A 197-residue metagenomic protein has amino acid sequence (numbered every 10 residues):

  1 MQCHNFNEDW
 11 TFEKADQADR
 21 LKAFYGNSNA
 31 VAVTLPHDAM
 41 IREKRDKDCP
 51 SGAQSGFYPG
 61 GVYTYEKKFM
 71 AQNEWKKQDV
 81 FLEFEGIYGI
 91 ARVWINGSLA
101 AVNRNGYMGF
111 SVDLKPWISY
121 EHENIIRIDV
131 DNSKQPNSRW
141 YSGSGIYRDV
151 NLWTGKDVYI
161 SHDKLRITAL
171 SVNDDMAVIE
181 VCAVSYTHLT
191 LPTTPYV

Functional and structural regions predicted by a protein language model:
H4-Q17, S55-G56, G60-D163: Accessory beta-strand-rich segments of carbohydrate-active enzymes
T11-K14, A23-M40: Predominantly extracellular/luminal regions of secreted and cell-surface proteins, especially disulfide-bonded
S51-F57, T168: Short, P/G- and charge-enriched loop/turn segments at secondary-structure junctions
N73, S185-Y186: Extracellular acidic, Ser/Thr/Pro-rich low-complexity tracts
Y159-S185: Surface beta-strand/loop "capping" patches
T187-T193: Conserved small/polar residues in nucleotide/adenosyl-binding loops
